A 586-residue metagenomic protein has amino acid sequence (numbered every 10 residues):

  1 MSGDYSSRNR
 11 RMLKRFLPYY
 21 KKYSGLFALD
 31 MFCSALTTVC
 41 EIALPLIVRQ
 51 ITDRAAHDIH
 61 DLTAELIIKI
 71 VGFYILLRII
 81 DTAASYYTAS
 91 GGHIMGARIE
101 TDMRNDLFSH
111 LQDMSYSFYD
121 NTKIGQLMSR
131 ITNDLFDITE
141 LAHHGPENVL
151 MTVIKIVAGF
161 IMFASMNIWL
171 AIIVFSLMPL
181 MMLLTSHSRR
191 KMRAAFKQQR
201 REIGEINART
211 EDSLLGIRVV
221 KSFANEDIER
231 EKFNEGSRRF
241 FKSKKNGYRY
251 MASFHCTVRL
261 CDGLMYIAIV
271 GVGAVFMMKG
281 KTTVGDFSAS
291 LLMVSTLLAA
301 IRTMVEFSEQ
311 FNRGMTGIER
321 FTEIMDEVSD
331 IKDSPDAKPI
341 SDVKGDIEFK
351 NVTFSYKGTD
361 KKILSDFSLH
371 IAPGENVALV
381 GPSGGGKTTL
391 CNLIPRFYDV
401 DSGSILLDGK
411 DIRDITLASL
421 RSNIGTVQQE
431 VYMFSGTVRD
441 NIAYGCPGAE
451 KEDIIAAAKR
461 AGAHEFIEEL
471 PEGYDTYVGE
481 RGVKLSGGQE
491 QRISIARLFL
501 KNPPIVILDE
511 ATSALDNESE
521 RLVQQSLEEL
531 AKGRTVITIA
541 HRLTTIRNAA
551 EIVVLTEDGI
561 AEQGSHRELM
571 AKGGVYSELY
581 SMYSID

Functional and structural regions predicted by a protein language model:
M12, Y20, T88, G92-G96 (+2 more regions): Juxtamembrane loop-to-helix connectors within ABC transporter transmembrane domains
G25, Y116-S117, N133-A142, P146 (+9 more regions): An intracellular "coupling" helix at the cytosolic face of ABC transporter transmembrane type-1 domains
F27-Y87, A164-W169, G280-V284: Transmembrane helix-loop-helix hairpins at lipid-water interfaces of multipass membrane proteins, especially the type-1
F32, L44, A84, T132-L177 (+2 more regions): Hydrophobic alpha-helical transmembrane segments of ABC transporter permease domains
F32-C33, L77-G96, E147-I154, F175-Q199 (+5 more regions): Alpha-helical transmembrane segments of multi-pass membrane proteins
H57-I59, T63-E65, K69-G72, M162-S176 (+2 more regions): Helix-loop-helix
D333, I340-D586: ABC-type nucleotide-binding domain
